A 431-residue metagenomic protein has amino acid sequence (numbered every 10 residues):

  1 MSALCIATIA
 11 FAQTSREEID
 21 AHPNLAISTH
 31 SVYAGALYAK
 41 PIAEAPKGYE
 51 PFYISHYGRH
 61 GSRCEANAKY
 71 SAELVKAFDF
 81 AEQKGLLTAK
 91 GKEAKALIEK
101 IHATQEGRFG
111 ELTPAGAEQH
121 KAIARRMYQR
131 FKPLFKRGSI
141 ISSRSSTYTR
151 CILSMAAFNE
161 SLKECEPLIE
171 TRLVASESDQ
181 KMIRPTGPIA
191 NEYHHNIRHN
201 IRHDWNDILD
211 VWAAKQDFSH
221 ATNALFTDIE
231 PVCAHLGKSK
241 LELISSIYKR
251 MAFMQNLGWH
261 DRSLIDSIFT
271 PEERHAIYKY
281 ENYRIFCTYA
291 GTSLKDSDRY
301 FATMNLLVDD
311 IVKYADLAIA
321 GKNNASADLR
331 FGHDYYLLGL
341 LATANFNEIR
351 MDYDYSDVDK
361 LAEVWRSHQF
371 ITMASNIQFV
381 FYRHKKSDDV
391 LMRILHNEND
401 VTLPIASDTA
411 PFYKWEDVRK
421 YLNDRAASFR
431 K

Functional and structural regions predicted by a protein language model:
M1-S15: Bacterial Sec-dependent N-terminal signal peptides
Q13-I140, S146-D328, G332-K431: Signature for phosphate-centric chemistry
